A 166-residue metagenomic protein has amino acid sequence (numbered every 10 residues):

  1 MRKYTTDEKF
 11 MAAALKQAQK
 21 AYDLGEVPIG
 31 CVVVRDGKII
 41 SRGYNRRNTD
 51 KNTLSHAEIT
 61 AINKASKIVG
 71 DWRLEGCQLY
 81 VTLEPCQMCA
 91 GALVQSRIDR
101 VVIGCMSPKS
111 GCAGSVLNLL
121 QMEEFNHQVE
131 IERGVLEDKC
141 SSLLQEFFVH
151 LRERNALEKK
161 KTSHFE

Functional and structural regions predicted by a protein language model:
M1-L24, W72, M88-E166: Zinc-dependent deaminase
K9, K38, T60: Active-site phosphate/pyrophosphate-handling residues
G25-I29, E75: Short, basic and Ser/Thr-rich N-terminal targeting/leader segments
I29-G37: Short beta-strand scaffold segments in enzyme catalytic cores
R47-T49: A short acidic/small-residue loop/turn micro-motif
K51-S55, I59-S96, R100: Helix-adjacent hinge/juxtasegments
